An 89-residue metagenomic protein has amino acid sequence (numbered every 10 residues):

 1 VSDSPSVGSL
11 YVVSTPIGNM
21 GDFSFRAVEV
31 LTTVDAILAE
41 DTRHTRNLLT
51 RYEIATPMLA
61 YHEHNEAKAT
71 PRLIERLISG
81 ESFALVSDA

Functional and structural regions predicted by a protein language model:
V1-H64: Glycine-rich, flexible N-terminal cofactor/catalytic loop recognition
H64-S79: Short phosphate-binding loop-to-helix
I78-A89: Short glycine-cluster motifs
